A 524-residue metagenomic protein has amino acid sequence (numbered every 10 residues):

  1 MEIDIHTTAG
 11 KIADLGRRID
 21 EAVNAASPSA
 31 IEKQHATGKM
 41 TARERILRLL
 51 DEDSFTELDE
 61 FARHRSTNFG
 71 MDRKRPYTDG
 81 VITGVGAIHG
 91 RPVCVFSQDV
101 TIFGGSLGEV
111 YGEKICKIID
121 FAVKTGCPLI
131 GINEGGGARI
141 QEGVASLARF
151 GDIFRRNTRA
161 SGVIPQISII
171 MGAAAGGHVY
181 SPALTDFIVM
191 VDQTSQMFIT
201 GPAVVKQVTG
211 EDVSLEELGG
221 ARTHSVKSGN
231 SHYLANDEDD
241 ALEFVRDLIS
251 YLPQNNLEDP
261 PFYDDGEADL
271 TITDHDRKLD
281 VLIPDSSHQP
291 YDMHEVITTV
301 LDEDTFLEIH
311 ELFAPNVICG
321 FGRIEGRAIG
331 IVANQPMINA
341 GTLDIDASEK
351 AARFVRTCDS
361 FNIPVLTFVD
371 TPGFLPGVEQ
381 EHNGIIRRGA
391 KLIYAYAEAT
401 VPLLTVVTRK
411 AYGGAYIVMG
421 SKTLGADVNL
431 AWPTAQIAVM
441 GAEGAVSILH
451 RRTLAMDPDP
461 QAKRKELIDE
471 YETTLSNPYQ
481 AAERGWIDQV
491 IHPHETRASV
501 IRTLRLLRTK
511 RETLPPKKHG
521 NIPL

Functional and structural regions predicted by a protein language model:
M1-L524: Ligand-binding clefts of soluble mixed alpha/beta catalytic domains
